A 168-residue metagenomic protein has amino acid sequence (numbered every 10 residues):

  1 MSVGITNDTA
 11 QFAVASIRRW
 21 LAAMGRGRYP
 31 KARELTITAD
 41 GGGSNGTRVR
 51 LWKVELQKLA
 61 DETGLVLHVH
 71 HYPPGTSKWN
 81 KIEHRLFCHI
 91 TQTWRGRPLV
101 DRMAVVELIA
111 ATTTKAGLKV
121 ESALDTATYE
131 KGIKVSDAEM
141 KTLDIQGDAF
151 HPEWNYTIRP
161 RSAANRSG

Functional and structural regions predicted by a protein language model:
M1-T38, G42-G43: Electropositive, glycine- and tryptophan-enriched low-complexity nucleic-acid-binding patches
S16, W20, L51-E55, R85-I90: Alpha-helical scaffold elements adjacent to nucleotide-binding pockets in ATP/GTP-utilizing enzyme cores
E34-G41, V69-P74, L108-I109: Extended hydrophobic secondary-structure segments that form protein cores and membrane-embedded regions
A39-W52, P73-W79: Acidic, metal-coordinating catalytic cores used for nucleic-acid/nucleotide bond scission and strand-transfer chemistry
W52-H68: Two-metal-ion acidic nuclease core segments, chiefly of the RNase H-like superfamily
E62, C88, Q92-G96, A111: Short, well-ordered loop/turn and helix-capping segments at boundaries between secondary-structure elements and domains
V69-T91: RNase H-like two-metal-ion nuclease catalytic core shared by retroviral integrases and related mobile-element nucleases
G96-G168: C-terminal accessory extensions appended to soluble enzyme cores
